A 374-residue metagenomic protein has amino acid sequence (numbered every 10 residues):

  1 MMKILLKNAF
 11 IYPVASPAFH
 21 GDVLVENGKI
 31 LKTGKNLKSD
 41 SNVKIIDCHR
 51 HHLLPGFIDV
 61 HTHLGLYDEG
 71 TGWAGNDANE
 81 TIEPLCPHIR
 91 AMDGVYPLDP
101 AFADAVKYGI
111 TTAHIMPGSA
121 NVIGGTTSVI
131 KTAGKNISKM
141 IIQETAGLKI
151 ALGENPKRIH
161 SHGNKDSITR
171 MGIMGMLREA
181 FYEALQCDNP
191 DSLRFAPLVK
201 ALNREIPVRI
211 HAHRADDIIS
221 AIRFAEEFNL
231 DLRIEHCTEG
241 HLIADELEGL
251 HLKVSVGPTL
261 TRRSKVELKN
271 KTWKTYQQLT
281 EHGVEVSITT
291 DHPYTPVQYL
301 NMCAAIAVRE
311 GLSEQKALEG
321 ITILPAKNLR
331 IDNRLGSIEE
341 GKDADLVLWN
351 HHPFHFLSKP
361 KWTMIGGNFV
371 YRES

Functional and structural regions predicted by a protein language model:
M1-D40, H49-L53, H352, N368: N-terminal metal-binding scaffold of metallo-dependent hydrolase/deaminase domains
I4-L6, S39-M92: Replace "His-x-His-based motif
K7-P13, K327, E339-S374: C-terminal cap of metal-dependent C-N hydrolases
L66-V95, N136, A151-G153, I159 (+2 more regions): Active-site gating loops and adjacent loop-to-helix segments of metal-dependent hydrolytic enzymes
E69, G75-T81, P207, E248 (+2 more regions): His/Asp/Glu-enriched, well-ordered alpha-helical/loop segment that forms or immediately abuts the divalent-metal
G72-I123, A133, S167-N189: Alpha-helical scaffold segments that flank or form the walls of functional sites
A91, C187-T272, S287, K327-L329 (+3 more regions): Active-site core of metal-dependent hydrolases
S128-R223, E227-F228, P293: Metal-coordinating catalytic core of metallo-dependent amide/deamination hydrolases
